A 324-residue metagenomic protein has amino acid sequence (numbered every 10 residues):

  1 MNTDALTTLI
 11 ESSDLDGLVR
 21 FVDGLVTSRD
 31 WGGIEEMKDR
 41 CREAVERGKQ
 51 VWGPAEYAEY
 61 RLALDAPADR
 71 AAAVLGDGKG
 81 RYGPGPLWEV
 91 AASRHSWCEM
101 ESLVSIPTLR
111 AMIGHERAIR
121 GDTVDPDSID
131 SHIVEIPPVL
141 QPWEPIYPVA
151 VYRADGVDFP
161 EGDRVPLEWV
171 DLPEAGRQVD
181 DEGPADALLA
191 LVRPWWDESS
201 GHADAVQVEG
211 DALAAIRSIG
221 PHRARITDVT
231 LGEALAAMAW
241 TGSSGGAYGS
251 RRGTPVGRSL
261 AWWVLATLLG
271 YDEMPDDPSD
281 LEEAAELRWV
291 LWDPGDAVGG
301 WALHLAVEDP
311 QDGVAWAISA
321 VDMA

Functional and structural regions predicted by a protein language model:
M1-D65: Charged, amphipathic alpha-helical stretches
T7, V19-D23, E35-K38, R42 (+7 more regions): Generic detector of well-ordered alpha-helical segments enriched in charged/polar residues, highlighting helical
V19-V22, V26, V45, V51 (+15 more regions): Extended aliphatic helical segments
R29, Q50, P86, H95 (+8 more regions): Short, low-complexity intrinsically disordered segments
E56-V256: Extended, low-hydrophobicity segments enriched in charged/polar residues
R217-A324: C-terminal, beta-strand-rich globular interaction domains
